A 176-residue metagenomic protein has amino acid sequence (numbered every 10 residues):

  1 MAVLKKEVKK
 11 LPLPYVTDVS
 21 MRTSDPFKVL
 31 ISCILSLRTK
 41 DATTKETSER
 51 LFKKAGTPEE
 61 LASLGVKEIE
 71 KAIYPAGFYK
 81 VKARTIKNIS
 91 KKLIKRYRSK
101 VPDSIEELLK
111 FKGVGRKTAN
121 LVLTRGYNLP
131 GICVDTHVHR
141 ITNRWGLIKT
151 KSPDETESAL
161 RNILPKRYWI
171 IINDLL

Functional and structural regions predicted by a protein language model:
M1-L176: Catalytic cores of DNA base-excision repair glycosylases
